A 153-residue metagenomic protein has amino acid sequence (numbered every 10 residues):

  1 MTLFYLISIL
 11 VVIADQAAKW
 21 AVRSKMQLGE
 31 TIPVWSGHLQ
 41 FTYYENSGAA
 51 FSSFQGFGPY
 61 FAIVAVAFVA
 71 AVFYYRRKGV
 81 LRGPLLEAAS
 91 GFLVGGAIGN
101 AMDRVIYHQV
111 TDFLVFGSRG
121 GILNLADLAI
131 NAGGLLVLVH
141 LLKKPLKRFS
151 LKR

Functional and structural regions predicted by a protein language model:
M1-R153: Alpha-helical transmembrane bundles and membrane-interface segments of multipass inner-membrane proteins
